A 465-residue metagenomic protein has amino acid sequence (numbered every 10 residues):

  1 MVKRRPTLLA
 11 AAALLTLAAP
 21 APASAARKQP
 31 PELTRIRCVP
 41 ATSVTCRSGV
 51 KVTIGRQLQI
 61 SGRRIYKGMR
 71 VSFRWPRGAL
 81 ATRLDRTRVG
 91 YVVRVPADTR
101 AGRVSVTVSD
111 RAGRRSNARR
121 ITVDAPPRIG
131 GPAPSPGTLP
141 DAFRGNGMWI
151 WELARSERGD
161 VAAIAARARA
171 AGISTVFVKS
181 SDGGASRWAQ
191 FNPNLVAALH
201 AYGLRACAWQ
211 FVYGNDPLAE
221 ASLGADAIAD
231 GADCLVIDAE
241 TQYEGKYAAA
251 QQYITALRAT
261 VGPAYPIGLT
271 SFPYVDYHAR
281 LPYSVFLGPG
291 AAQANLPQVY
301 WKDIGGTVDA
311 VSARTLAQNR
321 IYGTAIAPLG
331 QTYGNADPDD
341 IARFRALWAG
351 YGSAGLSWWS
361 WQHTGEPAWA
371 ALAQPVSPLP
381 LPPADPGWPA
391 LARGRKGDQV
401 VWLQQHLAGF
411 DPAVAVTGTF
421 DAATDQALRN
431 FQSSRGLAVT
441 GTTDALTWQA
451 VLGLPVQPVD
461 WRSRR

Functional and structural regions predicted by a protein language model:
A25-M69, R103-S105, R114-G130: Beta-strand/beta-sandwich contexts
I129-A168, I173-S174, K179-D182, Q210-G214 (+1 more regions): Boundary/entry segment of secreted carbohydrate-active catalytic domains
D141, W151-S156, V376-G418, Q457-R465: Acidic, Ser/Thr/Pro/Gly-enriched interdomain connector segments
W151, R205-D216, I254-R280, T324-N335: Aromatic-lined carbohydrate-recognition surfaces of secreted/lumenal glycan-active proteins
S174-D182, L223-A249, S357: Active-site groove signature of glycoside hydrolases
A232-Y243, A279-V308, W359-H363: Aromatic- and acid-rich polysaccharide-binding/catalytic face of secreted or lumenal carbohydrate-active enzymes
Y300-I304, T324-L381: Substrate-binding cleft of secreted/luminal carbohydrate-active enzymes
L391-V451: Short acidic, glycine/serine/threonine-rich helix-capping segments at coil-helix boundaries
